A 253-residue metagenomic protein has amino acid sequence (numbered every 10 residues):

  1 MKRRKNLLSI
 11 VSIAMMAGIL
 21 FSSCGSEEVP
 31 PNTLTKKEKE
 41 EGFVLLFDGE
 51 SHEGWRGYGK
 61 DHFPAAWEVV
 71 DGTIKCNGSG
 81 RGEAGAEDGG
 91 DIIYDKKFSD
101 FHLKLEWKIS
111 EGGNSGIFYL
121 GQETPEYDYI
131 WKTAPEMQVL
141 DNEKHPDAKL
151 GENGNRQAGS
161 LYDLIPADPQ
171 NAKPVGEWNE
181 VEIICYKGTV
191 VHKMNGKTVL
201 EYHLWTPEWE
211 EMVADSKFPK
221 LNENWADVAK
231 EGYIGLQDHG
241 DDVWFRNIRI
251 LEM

Functional and structural regions predicted by a protein language model:
M1-P30: Bacterial Sec-dependent N-terminal signal peptides
C24-M253: Carbohydrate-interacting regions of secretory-pathway proteins
